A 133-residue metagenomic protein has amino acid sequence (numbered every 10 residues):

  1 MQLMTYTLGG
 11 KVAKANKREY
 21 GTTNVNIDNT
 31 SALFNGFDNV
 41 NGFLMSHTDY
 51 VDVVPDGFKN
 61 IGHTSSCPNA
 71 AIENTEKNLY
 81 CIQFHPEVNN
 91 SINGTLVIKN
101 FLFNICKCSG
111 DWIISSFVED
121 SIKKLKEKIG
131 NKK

Functional and structural regions predicted by a protein language model:
M1-M4: Local cysteine-cluster metal-coordination motifs and their immediate loop/turn environment, predominantly Fe-S cluster
Y6-K133: RNA-binding accessory domains that recognize and position tRNA/RNA substrates
